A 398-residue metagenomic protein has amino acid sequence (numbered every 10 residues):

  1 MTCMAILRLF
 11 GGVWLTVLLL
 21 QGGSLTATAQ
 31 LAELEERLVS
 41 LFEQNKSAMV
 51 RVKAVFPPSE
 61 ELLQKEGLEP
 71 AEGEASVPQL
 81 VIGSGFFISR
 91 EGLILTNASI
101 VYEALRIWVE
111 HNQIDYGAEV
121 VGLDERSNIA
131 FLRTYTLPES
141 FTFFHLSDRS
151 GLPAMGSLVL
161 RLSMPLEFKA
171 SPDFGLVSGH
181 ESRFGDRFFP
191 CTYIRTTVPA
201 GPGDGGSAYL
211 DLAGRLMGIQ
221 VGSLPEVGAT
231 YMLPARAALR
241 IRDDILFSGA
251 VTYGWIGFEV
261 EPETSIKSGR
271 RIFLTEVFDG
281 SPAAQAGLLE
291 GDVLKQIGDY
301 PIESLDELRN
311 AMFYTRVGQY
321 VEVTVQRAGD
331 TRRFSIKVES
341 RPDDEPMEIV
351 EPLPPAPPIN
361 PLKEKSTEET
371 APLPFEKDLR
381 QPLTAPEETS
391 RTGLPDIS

Functional and structural regions predicted by a protein language model:
F10-G23: Bacterial N-terminal signal peptides
A27-F87, L93, N97, R106 (+6 more regions): N-terminal activation segment of mature serine protease catalytic domains
Q30, S89-S171, P202, K267 (+5 more regions): Conserved active-site neighborhood of the chymotrypsin/trypsin-like protease fold
Q30-F42, S140-F141, R161, P165 (+7 more regions): C-terminal cap/linker of serine protease catalytic domains
M49-R51, I94-N97, L152-P165, T196-P199 (+3 more regions): Active-site-proximal beta-strands of protease catalytic cores
G67-V77, Y135-F144, S171-G228, G254-I256 (+1 more regions): Active-site region of chymotrypsin-like
S157, G291-D292, Q319: Structural motif
P199, L246-A311, Q326, D330-K337 (+1 more regions): PDZ/PDZ-like groove recognition
